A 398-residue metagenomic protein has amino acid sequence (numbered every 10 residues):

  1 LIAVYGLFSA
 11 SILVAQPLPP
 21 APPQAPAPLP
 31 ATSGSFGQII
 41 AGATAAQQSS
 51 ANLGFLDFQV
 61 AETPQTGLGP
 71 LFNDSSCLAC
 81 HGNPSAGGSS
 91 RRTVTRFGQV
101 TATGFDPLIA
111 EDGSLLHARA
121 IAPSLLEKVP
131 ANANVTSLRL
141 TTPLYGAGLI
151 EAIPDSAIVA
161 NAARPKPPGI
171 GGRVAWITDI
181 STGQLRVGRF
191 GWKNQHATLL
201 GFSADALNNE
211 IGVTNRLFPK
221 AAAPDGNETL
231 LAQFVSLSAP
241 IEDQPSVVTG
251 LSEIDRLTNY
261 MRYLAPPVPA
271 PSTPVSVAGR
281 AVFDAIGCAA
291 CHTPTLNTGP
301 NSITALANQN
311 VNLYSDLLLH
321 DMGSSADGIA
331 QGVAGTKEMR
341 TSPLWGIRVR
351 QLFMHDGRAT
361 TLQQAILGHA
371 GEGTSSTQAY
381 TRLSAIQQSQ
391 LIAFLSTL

Functional and structural regions predicted by a protein language model:
L1-I12: Bacterial N-terminal signal peptides
A15-L398: Periplasmic c-type cytochrome electron-transfer domains
